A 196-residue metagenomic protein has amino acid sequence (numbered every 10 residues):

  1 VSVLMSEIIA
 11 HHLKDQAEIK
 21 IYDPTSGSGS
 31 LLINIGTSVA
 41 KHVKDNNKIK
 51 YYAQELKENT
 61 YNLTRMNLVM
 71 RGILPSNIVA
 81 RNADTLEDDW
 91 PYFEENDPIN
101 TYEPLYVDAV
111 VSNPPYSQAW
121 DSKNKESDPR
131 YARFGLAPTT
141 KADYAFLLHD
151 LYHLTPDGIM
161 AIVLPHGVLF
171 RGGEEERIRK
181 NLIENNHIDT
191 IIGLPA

Functional and structural regions predicted by a protein language model:
S2-A109, S117, D128-R130, A145 (+4 more regions): Conserved S-adenosyl-L-methionine
A119-N124: Conserved ATPase-coupling elements of RecA-like P-loop NTPase cores
R130-L154: Glycine-rich S-adenosyl-L-methionine
Y131-F134, M160-G167, G193: Short, flexible active-site loops
H153, N181-L182: Conserved catalytic core of Hanks-type protein kinase domains
L154-M160: Short glycine-dipeptide loop
H187-A196: Conserved S-adenosyl-L-methionine
